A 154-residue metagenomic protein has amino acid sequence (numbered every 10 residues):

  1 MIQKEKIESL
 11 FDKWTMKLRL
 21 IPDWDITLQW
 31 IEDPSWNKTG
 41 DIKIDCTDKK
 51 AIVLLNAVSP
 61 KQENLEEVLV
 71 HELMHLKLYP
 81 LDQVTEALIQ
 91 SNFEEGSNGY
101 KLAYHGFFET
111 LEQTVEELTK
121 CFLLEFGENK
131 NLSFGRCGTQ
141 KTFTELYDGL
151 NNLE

Functional and structural regions predicted by a protein language model:
I2-E63, P80-E154: Metalloprotease/metallohydrolase-associated module, dominated by Zn2+-dependent proteases
E67-P80: Active-site recognition of the HExxH zinc-binding catalytic motif
